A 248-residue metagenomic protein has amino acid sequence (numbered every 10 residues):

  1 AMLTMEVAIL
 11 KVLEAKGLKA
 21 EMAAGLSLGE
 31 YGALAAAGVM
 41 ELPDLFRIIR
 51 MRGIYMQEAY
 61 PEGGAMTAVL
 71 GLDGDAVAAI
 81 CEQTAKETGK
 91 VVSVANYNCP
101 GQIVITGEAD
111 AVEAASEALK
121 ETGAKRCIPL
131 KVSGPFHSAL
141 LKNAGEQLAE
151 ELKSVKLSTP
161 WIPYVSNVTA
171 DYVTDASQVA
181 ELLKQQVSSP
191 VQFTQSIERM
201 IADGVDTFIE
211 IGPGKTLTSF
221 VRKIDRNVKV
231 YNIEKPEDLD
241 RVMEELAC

Functional and structural regions predicted by a protein language model:
A1-Q83, L130, T207-L239: FabD-like malonyl-/acyl-CoA
E14, K120, I201-G204: Non-catalytic positions within long, well-ordered alpha-helices that form the structural scaffold/packing of enzyme
A36-S188: Alpha/beta catalytic cores of group-transfer enzymes, especially the acyltransferase/condensing modules of polyketide
S158-N167, Y172, Q178-E181, Q185-S189 (+1 more regions): Cys-dependent protein tyrosine phosphatase-like superfamily
